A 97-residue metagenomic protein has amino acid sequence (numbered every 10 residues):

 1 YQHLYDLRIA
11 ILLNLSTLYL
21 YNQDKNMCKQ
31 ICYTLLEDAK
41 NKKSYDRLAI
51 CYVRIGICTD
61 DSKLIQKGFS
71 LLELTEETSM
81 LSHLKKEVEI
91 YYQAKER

Functional and structural regions predicted by a protein language model:
Y1-L12, R47-I57, E77-R97: TPR/TPR-like alpha-solenoid helical repeat scaffolds
Y1-R47, C51: Alpha-helical adaptor scaffolds
N22, I55, T59-S62: Structural motif corresponding to the intra-repeat A-B loop/turn of tetratricopeptide repeats
Y33, Q66-F69, E73: Alpha-solenoid helical repeat scaffolds
D38-N41, T59, L72-T75, S79: Alpha-helical junction/boundary sensor with strong preference for TPR arrays
